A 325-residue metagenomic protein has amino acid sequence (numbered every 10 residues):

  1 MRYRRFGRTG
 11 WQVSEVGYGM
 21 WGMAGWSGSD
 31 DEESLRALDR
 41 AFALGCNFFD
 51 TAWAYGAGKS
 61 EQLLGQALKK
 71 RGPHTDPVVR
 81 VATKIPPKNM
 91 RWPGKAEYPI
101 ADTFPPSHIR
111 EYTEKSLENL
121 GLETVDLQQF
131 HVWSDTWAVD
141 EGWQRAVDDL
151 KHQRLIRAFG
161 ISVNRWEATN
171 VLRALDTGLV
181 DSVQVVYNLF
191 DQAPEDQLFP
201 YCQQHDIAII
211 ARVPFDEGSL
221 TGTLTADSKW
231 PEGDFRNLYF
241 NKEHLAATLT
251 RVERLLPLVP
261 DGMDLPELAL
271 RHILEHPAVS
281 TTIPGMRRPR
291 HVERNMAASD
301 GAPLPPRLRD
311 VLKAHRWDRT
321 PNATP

Functional and structural regions predicted by a protein language model:
M1-R80: N-terminal binding-site loop/beta-alpha segment at the start of enzyme catalytic domains that lines or forms
Q12, F42-G45, G121-T124, L155 (+3 more regions): Short loop/turn motifs at secondary-structure junctions
E15, F48, T124-L127, R157-A158 (+2 more regions): Residues at the N-termini of beta-strands
S29-A41, T103-L120, R165-A174: Short, acidic/polar
E33, V132-P325: Beta/alpha (TIM)-barrel catalytic core signal, keyed to glycine-rich beta->alpha loops juxtaposed to Asp/Glu that bind
D76-M90: A short, structured active-site edge motif that brings together acidic residues
M90-T103: Surface-exposed, active-site-proximal loop segments in enzymatic domains
L117-T136: Active-site groove signature of glycoside hydrolases
